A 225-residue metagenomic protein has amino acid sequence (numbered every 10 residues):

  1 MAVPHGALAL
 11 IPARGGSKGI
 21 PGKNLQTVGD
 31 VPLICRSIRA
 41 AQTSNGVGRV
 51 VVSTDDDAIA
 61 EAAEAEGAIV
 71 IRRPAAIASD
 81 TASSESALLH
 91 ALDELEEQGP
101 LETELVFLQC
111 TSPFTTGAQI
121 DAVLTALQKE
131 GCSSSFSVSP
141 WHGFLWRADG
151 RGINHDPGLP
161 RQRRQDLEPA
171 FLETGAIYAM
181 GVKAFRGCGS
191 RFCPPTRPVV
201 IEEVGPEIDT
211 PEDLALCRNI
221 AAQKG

Functional and structural regions predicted by a protein language model:
M1-P21: N-terminal nucleotide-binding beta1-loop-alpha1 segment
Q26-T27, V52, F107: Conserved SAM-binding loop
L33-R49, E61: A short, N-terminal amphipathic alpha-helix
C35, V50-T54, S137-V138: Short internal beta-strands
D57-E104, F114-A118, A122: Short phosphate-binding loop-to-helix
S84-S86, H90, E104, C110-E202: Conserved core of the sugar-phosphate nucleotidyltransferase
G205-G225: Hydrophobic helical membrane-anchoring modules
